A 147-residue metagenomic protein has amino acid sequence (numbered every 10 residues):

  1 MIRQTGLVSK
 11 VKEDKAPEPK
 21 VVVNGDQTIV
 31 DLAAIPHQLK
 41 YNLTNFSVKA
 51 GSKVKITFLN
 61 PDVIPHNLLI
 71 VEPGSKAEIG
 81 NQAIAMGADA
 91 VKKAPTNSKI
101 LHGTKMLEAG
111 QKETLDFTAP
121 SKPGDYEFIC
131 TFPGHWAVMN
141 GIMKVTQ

Functional and structural regions predicted by a protein language model:
M1-V21, K49, P73-E78: Flexible coil segments in periplasmic/lumen-exposed cytochrome c-class electron-transfer proteins
T5-E18, S98-Q147: Extracellular/periplasmic metallocenter environments
V23-K53: N-terminal edge beta-strand
Q27, P65, V138-N140: Short edge beta-strand segments in beta-sheet-rich domains
Q38, A90-L101: Short beta-strand and strand-turn-strand segments in soluble, beta-rich domains
N45-I70, T114-S121, Y126-E127, K144-V145: Beta-strand cores of secreted/periplasmic/IMS beta-sandwich domains, seen most often in copper-related folds
D62-I64, G74-K76, G134-W136: Solvent-exposed loop/turn segments at secondary-structure junctions within structured extracellular/periplasmic domains
G74-A88: Short aromatic-acidic-glycine turn motif
